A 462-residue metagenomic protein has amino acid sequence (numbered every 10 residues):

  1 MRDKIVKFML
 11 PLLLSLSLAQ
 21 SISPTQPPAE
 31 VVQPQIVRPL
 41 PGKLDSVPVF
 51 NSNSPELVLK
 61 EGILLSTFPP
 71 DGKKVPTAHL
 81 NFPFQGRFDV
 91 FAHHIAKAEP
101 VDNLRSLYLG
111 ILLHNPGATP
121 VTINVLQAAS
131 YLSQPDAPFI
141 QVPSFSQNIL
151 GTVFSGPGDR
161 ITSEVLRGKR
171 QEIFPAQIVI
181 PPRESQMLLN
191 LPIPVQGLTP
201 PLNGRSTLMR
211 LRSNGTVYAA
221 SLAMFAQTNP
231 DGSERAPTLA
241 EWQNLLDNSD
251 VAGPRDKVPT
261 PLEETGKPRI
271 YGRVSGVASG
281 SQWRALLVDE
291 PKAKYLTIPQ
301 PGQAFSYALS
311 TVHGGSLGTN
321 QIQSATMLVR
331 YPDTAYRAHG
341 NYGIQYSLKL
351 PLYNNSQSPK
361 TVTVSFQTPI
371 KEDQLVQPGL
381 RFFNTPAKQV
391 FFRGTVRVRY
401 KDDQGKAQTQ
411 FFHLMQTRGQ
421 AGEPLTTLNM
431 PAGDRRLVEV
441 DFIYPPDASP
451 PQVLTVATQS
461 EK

Functional and structural regions predicted by a protein language model:
M1-L10: Bacterial N-terminal signal peptides that target proteins for export
K7, Q20-S21: N-terminal secretory targeting signals
M9-S17: Bacterial N-terminal signal peptides
I22-V31, T67-V125, Y131, P138-F139 (+6 more regions): Long compositionally biased, domain-poor regions of proteins
V32-Q85: N-terminal, Lys/Arg-enriched amphipathic/low-complexity engagement segments that precede the first folded domain
L132, Q141-P200: Intrinsically disordered, low-complexity linker/loop segments enriched in Gly/Pro and charged/polar residues
F225-Q227: Short beta-strand edge segments in extracellular beta-sheet folds
E234-S279: Acidic, serine/threonine- and proline-rich intrinsically disordered appendage/tail regions
